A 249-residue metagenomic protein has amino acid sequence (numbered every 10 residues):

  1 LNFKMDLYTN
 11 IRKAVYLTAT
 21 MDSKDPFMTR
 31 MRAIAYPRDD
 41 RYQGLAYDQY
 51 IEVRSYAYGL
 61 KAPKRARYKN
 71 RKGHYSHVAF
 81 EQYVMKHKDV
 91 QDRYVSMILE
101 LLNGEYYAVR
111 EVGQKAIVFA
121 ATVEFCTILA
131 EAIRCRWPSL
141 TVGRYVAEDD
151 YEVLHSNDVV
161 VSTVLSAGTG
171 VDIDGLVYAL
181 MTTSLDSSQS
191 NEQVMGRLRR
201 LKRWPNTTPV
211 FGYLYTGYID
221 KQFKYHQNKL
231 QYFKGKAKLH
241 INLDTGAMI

Functional and structural regions predicted by a protein language model:
L1-S55: Post-DEXD/H (motif II) to motif III coupling segment of the RecA-like Helicase ATP-binding lobe
D6-I11, A108-E111, Y151-H155, V171-I173: Conserved catalytic network of the ASCE P-loop NTPase/AAA+ motor domain
N10-A14, F27-T29, Y36-R38, L140 (+3 more regions): Short glycine-/polar-rich loops that comprise or flank the Walker A/P-loop and associated switch/sensor motifs
L17-M21, T122, S162-L165: A short beta-strand-to-loop transition that corresponds to the Sensor-1 phosphate-sensing loop of AAA+ P-loop ATPases
R41-A116: Conserved interdomain linker/interface between the two RecA-like ATPase lobes of SF2 helicase motors
G73-V84, K88, L201-I249: C-terminal helicase lobe
Y107, V112-A147: Conserved helicase motor "Helicase C" RecA-like lobe of SF1/SF2 P-loop NTPases
G143-Y232: Conserved RecA-like P-loop NTPase helicase motor core
